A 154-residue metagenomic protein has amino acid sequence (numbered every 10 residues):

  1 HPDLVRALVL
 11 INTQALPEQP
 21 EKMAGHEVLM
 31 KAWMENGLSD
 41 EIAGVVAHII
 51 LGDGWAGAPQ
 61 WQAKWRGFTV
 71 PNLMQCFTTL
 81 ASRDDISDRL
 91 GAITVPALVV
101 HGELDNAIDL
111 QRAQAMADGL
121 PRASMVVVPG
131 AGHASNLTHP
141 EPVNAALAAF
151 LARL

Functional and structural regions predicted by a protein language model:
L4-N36: Flexible "cap/lid" loop of the alpha/beta hydrolase fold
V9, L98-V100, V126: Conserved hydrophobic packing residues within short motifs/helices of P-loop NTPase cores of ABC-family ATPases
E18-A24, G37-G91: Conserved alpha/beta-hydrolase catalytic His-Asp/Glu region
V46, F77, M116, V143 (+2 more regions): Hydrophobic "lid"/C-terminal helical patch of Rossmann-like NAD(P)-dependent dehydrogenase/epimerase domains
I93, V99-H101, D105: Short beta-strand/loop motif that positions the catalytic acidic residue of the alpha/beta-hydrolase fold
N106-R112: Conserved alpha/beta-hydrolase "acid-adjacent" motif
R122-L154: Catalytic active-site module of serine/aspartate enzymes centered on a nucleophile-bearing elbow/loop
